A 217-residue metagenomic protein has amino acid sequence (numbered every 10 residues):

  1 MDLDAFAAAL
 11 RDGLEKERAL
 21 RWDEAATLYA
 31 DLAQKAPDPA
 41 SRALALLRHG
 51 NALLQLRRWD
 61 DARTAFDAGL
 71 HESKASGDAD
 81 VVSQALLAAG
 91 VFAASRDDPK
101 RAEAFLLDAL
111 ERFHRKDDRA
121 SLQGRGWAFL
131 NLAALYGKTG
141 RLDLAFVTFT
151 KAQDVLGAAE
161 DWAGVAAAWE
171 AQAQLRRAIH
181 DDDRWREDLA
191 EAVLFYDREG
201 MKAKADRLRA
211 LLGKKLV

Functional and structural regions predicted by a protein language model:
L3-D4, A40, D80, A120-Q123 (+2 more regions): Residue signature of alpha-solenoid helical repeat architecture, marking inter-repeat boundaries and helix-start
A5-K35, Q55: Alpha-helical segment of the N-proximal tetratricopeptide repeat
A7, L44, Q84, Q123-W127 (+3 more regions): Residue register of alpha-helical TPR repeats
R11, S41, R48, V81 (+6 more regions): "A position-specific structural signal for the A-helix of alpha-solenoid helical repeats
T27-Q34, A68-K74, D108-D117, T150-E160 (+2 more regions): Amphipathic alpha-helical segments of tetratricopeptide repeats
